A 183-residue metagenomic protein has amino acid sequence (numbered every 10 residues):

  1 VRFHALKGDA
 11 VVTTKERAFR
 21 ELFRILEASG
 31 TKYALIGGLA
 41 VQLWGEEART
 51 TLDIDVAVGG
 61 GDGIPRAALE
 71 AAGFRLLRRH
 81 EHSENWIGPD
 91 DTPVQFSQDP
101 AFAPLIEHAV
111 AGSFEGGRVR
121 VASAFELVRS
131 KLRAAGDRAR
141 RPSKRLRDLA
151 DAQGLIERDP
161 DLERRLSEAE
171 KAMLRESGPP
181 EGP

Functional and structural regions predicted by a protein language model:
V1-P183: Compositionally biased terminal segments of proteins
